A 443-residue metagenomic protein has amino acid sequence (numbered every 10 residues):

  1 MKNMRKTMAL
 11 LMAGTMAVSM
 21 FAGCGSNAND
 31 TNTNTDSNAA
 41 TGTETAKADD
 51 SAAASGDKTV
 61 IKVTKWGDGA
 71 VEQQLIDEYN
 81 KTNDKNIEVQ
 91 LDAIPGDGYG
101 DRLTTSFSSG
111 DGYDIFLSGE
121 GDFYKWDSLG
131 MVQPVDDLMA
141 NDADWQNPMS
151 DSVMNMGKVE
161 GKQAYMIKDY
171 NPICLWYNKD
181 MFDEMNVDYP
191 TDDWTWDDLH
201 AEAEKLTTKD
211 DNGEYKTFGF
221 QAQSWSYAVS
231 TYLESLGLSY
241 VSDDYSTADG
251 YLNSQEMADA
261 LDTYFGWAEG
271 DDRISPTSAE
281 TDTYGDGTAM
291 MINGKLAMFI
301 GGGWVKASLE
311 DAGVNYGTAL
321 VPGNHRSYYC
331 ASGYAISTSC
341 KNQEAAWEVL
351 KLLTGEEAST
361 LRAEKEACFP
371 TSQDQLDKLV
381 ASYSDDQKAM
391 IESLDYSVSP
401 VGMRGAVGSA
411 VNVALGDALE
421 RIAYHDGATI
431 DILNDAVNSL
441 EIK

Functional and structural regions predicted by a protein language model:
G56-D68, I87-D92, D114-I115, A164 (+2 more regions): Short, well-ordered beta-strand elements
A70, W304-A307, S332-S409: Mature extracytoplasmic/periplasmic domains
E78, T82-P148, E184-N186, A289-I292 (+3 more regions): Extracytoplasmic "Venus flytrap"/periplasmic binding protein-like
E120-C174, G317-A319, K378-S384, K388: Hinge/lid segment of periplasmic solute-binding proteins
D136-M149, T191-D192, D210-G219, L238-A260 (+3 more regions): Short, solvent-exposed loop/beta-turn-alpha elements that line the ligand-binding surface or hinge of extracytoplasmic
E160-K168, I173, D198-G250, D262 (+2 more regions): Extracytoplasmic/periplasmic solute-binding protein
D183, Y189, D395-K443: Conserved C-terminal helix/tail region of periplasmic/extracytoplasmic solute-binding proteins
A203-E204, S246-E280: Glycine-centered hinge/linker elements that transmit conformational signals in sensory and ligand-binding systems
